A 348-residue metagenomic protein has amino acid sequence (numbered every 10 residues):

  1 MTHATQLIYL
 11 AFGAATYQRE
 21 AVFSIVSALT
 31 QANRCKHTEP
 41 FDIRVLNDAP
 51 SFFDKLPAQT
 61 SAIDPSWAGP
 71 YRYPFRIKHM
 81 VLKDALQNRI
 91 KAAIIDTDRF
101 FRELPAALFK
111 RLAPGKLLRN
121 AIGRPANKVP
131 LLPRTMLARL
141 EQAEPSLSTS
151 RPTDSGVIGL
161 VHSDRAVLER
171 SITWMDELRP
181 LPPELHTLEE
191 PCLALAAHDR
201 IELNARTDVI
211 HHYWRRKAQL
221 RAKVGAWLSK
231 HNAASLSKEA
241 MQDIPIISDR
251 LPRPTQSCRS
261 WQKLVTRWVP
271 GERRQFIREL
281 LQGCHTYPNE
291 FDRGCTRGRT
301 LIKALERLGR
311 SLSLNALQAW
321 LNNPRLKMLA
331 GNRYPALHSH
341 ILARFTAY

Functional and structural regions predicted by a protein language model:
M1-G69, Y73, Q87-N88, T286-Y348: N-terminal anchoring/stem segment of glycosyltransferases
Q18-A21, F75, H79, S155 (+1 more regions): Conserved glycosyltransferase catalytic-site signature
F23-T30, P191-H198, R278-T286: Short, hydrophobic/amphipathic alpha-helical patches that form generic packing surfaces within helical domains
R44-V45, A93-D96, F101, L118-R119 (+2 more regions): A structural signal for short, well-ordered beta-strand segments and their strand-loop junctions that often border
P74-P130: GT-A fold catalytic core of metal-dependent nucleotide-sugar glycosyltransferases, centered on the diacidic
F109-I172: Conserved catalytic core of nucleotide-sugar-dependent glycosyltransferases
L147-Q242: Catalytic core and acceptor-binding pocket of nucleotide-sugar-dependent glycosyltransferases
K217-N332: Long, charge-rich C-terminal accessory regions
